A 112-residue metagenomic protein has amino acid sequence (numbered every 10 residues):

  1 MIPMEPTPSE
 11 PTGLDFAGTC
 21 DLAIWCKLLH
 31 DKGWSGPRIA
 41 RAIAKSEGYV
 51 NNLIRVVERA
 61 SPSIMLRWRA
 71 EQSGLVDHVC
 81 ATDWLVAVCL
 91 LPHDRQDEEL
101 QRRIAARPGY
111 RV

Functional and structural regions predicted by a protein language model:
I2-I24: Short, Lys/Arg-enriched anionic-surface-contact patches
T19-P37, A42-G109: Amphipathic alpha-helical "recognition" segments
